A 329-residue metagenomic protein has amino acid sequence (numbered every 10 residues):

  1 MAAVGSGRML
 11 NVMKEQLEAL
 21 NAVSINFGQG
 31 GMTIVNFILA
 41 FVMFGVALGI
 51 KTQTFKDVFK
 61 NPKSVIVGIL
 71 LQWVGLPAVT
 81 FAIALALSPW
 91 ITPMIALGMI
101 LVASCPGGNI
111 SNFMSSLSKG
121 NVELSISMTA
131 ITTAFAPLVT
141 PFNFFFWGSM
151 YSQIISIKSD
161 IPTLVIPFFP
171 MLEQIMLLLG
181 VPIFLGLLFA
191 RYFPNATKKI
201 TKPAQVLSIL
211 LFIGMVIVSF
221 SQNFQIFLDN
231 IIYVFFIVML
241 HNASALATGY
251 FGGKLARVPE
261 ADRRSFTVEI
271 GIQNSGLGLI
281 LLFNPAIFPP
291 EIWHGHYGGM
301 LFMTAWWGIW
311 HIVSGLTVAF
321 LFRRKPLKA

Functional and structural regions predicted by a protein language model:
A2-A329: Alpha-helical transmembrane segments of multi-pass small-molecule/ion transporters
